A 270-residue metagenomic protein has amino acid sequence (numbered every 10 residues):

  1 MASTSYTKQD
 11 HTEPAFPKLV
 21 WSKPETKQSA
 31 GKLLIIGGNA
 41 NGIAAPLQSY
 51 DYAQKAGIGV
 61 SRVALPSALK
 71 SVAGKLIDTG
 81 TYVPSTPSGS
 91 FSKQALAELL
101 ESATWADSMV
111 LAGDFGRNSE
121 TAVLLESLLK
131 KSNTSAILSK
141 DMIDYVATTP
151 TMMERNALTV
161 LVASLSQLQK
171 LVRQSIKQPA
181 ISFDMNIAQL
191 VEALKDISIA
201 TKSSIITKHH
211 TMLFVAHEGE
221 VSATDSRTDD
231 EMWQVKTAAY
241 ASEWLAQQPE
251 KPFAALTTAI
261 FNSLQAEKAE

Functional and structural regions predicted by a protein language model:
M1-E126, T151-A157, V172-E270: Small-residue (G/A/S/T)-rich helix-start motifs and N-terminal tracts that mark the onset
V60-P66, I137-K140, L161-S164: Short internal beta-strands
D107, S164-L165: Short loop/turn segments at strand-loop or loop-helix junctions that form parts of catalytic or ligand-binding pockets
K130-T149: Short, acidic/small-residue loops that bind anionic groups at enzyme active sites
S132-L138, N156-T159, K202-S203: A short helix->loop->beta-strand "cap" motif at the edges of active sites that frequently abuts
I143, Q167-V172: A generic structural signal for short hydrophobic patches within well-formed alpha-helices
A157-L158, S166-L168: PIN/NYN-family metal-dependent endoribonuclease catalytic core
